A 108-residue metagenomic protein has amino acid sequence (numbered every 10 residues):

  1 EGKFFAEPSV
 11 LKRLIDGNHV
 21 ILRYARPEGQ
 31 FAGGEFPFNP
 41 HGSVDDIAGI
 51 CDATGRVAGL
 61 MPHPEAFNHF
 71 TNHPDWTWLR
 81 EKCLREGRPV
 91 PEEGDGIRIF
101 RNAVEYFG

Functional and structural regions predicted by a protein language model:
E1-G108: Amide-donor transfer/coupling interface in amidating biosynthetic enzymes
